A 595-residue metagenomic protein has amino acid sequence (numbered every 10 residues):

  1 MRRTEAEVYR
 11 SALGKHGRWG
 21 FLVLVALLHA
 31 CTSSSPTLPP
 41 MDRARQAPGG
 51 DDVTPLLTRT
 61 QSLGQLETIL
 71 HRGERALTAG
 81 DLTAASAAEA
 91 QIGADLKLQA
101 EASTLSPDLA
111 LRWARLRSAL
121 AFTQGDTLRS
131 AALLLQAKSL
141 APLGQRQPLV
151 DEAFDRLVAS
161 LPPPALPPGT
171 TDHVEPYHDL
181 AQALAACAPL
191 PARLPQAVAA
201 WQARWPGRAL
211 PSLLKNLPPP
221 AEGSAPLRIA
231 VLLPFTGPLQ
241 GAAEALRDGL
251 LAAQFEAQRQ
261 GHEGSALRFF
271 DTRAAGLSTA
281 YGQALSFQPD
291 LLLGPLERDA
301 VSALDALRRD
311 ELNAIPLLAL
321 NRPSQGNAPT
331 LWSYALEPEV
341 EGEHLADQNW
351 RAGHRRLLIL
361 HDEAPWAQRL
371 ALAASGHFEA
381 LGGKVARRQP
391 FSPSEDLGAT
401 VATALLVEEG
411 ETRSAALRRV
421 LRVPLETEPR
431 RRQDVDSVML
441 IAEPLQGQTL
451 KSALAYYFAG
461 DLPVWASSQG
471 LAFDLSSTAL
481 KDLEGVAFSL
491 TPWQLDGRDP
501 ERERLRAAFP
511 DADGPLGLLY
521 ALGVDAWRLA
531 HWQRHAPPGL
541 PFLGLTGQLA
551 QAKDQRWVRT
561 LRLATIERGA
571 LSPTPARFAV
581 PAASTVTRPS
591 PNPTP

Functional and structural regions predicted by a protein language model:
L28-A47: Bacterial Sec signal peptide processing site at the extreme N-terminus
A44-L217: Alpha-helical protein-protein interaction scaffolds
G223-A243, L357-I359: Short beta-strand segments enriched in small/hydrophobic residues
R247-L267: Signal peptide-proximal N-terminal region of secreted/periplasmic/extracellular or secretory-lumen proteins
L285-R298, L317-L320, R356-D362, G410-P444 (+1 more regions): Periplasmic-binding protein-like
L291-Q389: Extracytoplasmic ligand/sensor domains, especially the bilobed periplasmic-binding protein
L336, E411-R413, Q433-V435, A442 (+1 more regions): Extracellular/periplasmic periplasmic-binding protein-like sensory domains
A507-P575: Segments of small-molecule ligand-sensing domains
